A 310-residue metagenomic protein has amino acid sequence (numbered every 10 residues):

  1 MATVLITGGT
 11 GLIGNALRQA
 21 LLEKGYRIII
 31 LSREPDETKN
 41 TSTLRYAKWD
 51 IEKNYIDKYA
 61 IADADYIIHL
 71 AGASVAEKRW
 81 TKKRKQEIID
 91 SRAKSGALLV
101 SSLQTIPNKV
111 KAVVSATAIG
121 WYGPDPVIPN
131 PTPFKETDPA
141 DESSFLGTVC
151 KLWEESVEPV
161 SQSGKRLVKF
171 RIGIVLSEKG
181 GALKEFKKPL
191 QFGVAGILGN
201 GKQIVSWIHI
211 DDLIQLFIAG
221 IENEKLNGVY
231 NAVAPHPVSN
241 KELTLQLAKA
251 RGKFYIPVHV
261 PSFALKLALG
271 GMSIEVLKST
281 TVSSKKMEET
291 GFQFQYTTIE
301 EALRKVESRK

Functional and structural regions predicted by a protein language model:
V4-K24: N-terminal Rossmann NAD(P)H-binding glycine-rich loop of SDR-like oxidoreductase domains
L44-L98: NAD(P)H-binding glycine-rich loop region in Rossmannoid oxidoreductase-like domains and their noncatalytic homologs
D90, P126-K169: Catalytic helix-loop patch of NAD(P)-dependent Rossmann-fold dehydrogenases
A97-S143: Conserved Rossmann-fold NAD(P)-dependent oxidoreductase catalytic core, especially the SDR/UDP-sugar
V160-K169, G173-I204, L247: NAD(P)-dependent short-chain dehydrogenase/reductase
K187-A195, Q203-P237: Alpha-helical substrate-binding/gating segment
N223-G271, R304: Mid/C-terminal beta-alpha module of Rossmann-like enzyme folds, strongest in SDR-family dehydrogenases/epimerases
F254, I274-K310: C-terminal amphipathic/interface module of NAD(P)-dependent oxidoreductases and related NAD-binding regulators
